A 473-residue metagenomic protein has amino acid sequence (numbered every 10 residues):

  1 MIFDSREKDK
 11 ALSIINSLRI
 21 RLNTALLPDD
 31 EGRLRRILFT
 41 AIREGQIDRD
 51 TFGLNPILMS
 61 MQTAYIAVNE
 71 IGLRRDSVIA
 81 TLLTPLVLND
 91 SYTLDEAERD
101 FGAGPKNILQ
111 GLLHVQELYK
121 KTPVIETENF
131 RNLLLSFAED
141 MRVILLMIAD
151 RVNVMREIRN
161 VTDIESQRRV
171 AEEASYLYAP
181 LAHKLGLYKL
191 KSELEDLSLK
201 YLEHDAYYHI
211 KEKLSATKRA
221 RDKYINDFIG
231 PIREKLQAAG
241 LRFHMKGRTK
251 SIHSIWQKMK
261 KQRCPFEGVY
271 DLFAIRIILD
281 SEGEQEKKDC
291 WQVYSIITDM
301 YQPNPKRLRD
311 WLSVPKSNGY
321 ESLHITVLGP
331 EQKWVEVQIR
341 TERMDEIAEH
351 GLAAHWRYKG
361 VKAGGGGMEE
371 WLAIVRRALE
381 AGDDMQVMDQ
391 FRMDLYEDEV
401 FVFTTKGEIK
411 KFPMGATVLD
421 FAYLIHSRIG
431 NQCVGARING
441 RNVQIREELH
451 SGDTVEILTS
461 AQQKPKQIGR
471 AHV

Functional and structural regions predicted by a protein language model:
M1-T24, R36, R43-D50, M59-M61 (+6 more regions): Nucleic-acid processing machinery
R33-R36, G104, M147: Generic alpha-helical secondary structure signal
P56: Active-site nucleophile and cofactor-binding loops and adjacent substrate-binding regions of central metabolic enzymes
S77-L86, L146: Active-site alpha-helical segments that house and flank conserved acidic catalytic motifs for diphosphate chemistry
L82-G111, L187: Hydrophobic or amphipathic alpha-helical targeting/insertion segments
